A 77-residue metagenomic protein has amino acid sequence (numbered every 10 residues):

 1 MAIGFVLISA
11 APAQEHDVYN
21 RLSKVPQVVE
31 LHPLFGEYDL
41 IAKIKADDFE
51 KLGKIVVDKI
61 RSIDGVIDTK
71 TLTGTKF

Functional and structural regions predicted by a protein language model:
M1-F77: A compositional/biophysical signature of low hydrophobicity enriched in polar/charged and small residues
